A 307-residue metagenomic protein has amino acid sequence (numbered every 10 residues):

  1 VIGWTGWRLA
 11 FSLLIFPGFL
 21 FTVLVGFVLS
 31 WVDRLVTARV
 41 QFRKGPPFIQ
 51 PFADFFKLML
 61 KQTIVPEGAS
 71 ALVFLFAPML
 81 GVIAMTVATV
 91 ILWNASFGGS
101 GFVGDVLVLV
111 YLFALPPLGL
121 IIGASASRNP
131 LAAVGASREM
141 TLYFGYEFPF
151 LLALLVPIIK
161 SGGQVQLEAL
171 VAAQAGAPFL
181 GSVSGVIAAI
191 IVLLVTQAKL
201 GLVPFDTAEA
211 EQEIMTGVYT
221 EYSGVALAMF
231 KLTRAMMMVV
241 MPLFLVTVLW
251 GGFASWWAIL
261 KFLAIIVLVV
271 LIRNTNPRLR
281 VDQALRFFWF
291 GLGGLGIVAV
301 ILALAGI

Functional and structural regions predicted by a protein language model:
V1-I307: Alpha-helical transmembrane segments of multi-pass membrane proteins predominantly involved in bioenergetics
